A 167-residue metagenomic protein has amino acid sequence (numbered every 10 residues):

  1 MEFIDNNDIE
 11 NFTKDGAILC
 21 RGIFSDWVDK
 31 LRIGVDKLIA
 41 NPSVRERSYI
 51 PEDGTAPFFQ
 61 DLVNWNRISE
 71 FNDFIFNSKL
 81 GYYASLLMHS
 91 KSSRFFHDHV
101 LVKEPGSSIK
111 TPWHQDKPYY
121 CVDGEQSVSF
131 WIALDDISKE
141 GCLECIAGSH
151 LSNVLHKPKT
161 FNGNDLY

Functional and structural regions predicted by a protein language model:
M1-W113, Y119-C121, P158: Non-heme Fe(II)-dependent double-stranded beta-helix
A17-L19, S129-A133, C145: Conserved hydrophobic/aromatic beta-strand scaffold that supports enzyme active sites
G22-I23, P105, L134-S138, S149-H150: Short loop segments at secondary-structure junctions
G81, D116, S127-W131: Hydrophobic, well-ordered secondary-structure segments
D98, V128, G141: Change "...and in nucleic-acid phosphodiester-cleaving endonucleases..." to "...and in nucleic-acid processing enzymes
H99, Q115, I132-D136, A147: Short, structured patches in soluble enzyme cores that scaffold and shape functional sites
C121-S138: Short, conserved beta-strand element in jelly-roll/cupin
S138-Y167: Double-stranded beta-helix
